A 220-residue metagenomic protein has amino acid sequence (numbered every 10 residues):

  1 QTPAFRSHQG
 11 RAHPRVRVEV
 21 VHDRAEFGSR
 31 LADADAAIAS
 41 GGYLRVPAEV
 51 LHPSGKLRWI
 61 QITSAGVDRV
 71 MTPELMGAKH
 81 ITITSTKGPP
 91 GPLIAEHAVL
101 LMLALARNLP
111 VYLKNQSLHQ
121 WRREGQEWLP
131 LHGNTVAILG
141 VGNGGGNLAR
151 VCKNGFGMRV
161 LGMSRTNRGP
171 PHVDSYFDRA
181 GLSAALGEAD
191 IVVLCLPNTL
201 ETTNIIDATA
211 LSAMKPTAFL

Functional and structural regions predicted by a protein language model:
Q1-I38: N-terminal glycine-/charge-rich "phosphate-binding" loop or analogous flexible N-terminal tail
H13-V18, D35-A36, S54, G77-I83 (+1 more regions): Active-site regions of enzymes building and remodeling cell-envelope glycoconjugates
V21-A25, S40-R45, A65-V67, G142 (+1 more regions): Short beta->alpha connector loops
R30-A32, L51-S54, L131, S183-A189 (+1 more regions): A short, aliphatic-rich alpha-helical micro-motif
D35-L113, W128: Phosphate/diphosphate ligand-binding glycine-rich loop within oxidoreductases
T82, L113-N147: Glycine-rich NAD(P)-binding loop of Rossmann-like domains
N154-V173: NAD(P)-binding Rossmann-fold cofactor-contacting core
N167-L220: Rossmann-like adenosine-cofactor binding region
